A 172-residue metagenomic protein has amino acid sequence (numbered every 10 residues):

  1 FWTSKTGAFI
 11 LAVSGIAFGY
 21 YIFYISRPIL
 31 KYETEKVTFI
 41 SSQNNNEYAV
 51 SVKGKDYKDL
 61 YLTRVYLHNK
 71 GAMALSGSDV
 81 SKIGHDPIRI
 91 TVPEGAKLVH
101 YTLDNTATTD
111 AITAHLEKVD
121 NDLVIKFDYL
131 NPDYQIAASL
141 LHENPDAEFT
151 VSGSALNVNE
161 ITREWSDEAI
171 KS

Functional and structural regions predicted by a protein language model:
F1-E33: Hydrophobic, helix-forming membrane-interacting segments
Y24-Y57, K70, T91-G95: Low-complexity, acidic Ser/Thr/Pro/Gly-rich terminal tails and inter-domain linkers that flank the onset of structured
V52, Y66-K82, V92: Asparagine-centered strand-capping/turn motif at beta-strand->loop junctions
K55-L60, S81-I83: Short, surface-exposed loop/turn motifs at beta-strand boundaries within globular domains
Y61-N69, D133: Short, well-ordered beta-strand segments enriched in hydrophobic/aromatic residues
V80-T108: Solvent-exposed beta-hairpin/edge-strand motifs
D110-Y134: Extracellular adhesion/glycan-binding regions together with long Ser/Thr- and acidic-residue-rich low-complexity tracts
F127-K171: Extended, hydrophilic extramembrane loops/domains of integral membrane proteins
